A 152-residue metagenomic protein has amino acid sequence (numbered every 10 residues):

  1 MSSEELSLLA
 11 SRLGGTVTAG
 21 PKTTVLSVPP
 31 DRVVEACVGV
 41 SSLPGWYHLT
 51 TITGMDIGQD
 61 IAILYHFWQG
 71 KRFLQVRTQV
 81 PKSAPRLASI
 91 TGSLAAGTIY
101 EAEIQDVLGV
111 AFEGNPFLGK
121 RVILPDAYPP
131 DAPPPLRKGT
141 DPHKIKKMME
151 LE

Functional and structural regions predicted by a protein language model:
M1-E152: Terminal low-complexity/charged segments
